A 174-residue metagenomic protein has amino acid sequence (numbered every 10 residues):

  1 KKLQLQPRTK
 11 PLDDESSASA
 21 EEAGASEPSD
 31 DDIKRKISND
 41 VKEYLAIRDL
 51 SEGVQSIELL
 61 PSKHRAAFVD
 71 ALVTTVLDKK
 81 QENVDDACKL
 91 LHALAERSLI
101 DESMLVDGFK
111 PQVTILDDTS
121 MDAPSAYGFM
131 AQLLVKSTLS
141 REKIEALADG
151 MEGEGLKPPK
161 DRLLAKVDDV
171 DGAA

Functional and structural regions predicted by a protein language model:
K1-A174: Long alpha-helical repeat solenoid scaffolds
